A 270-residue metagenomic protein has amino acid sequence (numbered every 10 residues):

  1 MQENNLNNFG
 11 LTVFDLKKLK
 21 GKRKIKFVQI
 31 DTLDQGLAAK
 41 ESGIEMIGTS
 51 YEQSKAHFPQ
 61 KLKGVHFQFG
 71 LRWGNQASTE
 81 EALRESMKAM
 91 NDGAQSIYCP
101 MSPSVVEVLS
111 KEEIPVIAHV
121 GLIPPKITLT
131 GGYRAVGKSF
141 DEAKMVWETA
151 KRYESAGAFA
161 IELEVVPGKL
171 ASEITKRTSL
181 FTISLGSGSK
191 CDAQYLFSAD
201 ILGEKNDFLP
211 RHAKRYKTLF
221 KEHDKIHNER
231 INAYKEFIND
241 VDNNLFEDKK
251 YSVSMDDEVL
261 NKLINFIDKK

Functional and structural regions predicted by a protein language model:
M1-K270: Alpha/beta enzyme core
